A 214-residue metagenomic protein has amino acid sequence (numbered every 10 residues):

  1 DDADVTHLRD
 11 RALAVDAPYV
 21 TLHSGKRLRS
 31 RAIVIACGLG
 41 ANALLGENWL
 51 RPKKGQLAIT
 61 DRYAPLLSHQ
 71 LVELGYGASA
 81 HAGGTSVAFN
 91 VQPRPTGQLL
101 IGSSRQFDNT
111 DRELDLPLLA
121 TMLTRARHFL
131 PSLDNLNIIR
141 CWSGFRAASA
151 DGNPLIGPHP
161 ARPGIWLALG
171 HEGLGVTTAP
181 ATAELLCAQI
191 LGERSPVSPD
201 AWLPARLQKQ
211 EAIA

Functional and structural regions predicted by a protein language model:
D1-D16: Helical element adjacent to the flavin cofactor pocket in flavoenzyme catalytic cores
A17-Y19, A82-G83: Short gly/ser/thr-rich secondary-structure transition/capping motifs
Y19-T21, L100, L155, W166-L167: General beta-strand recognition
H23-G25: Glycine-centered tight beta-turn/hairpin loop motif at sheet-sheet or coil-to-beta transitions
R27, A32, C37-P160: Active-site substrate-recognition segment that forms the wall of the catalytic cavity or substrate channel
R127-A214: C-terminal catalytic lobe of FAD-dependent flavoproteins
